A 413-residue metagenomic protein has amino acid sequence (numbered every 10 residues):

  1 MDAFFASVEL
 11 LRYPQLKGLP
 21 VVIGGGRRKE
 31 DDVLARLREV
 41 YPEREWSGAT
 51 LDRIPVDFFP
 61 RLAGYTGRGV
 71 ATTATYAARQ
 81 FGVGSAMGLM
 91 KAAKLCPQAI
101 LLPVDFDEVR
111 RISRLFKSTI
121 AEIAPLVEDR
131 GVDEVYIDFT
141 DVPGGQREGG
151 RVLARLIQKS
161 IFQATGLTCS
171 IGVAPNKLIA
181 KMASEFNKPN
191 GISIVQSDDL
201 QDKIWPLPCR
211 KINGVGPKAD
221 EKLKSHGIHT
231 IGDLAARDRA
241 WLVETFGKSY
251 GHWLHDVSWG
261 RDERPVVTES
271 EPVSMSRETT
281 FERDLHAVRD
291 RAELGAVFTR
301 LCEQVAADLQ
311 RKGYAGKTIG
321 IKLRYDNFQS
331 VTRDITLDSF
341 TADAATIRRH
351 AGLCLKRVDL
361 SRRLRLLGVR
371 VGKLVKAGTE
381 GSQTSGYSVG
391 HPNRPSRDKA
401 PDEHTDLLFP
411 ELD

Functional and structural regions predicted by a protein language model:
M1-V132, Y136: Residues that scaffold, gate, or flank divalent-cation-dependent active/transport sites
V8-L10, V33-W46, I179-N187, S225 (+1 more regions): Short acidic, glycine/serine/threonine-rich loops at helix termini
V127, N187-S193, I228-I231, H252: A short alpha->loop->secondary-structure connector
R130-E134, A174-K177, Y314-T318, L364-L366: Short Gly/Ser/Thr- and Asp/Glu-enriched loop/turn motifs at secondary-structure junctions
V135-D141, S330-I335: Short, hydrophobic beta-strand segments
G149-P208: Long, highly charged, low-complexity intrinsically disordered interaction regions that mediate electrostatic DNA/RNA
I204, K211, A219-L366, K373-N393 (+2 more regions): DNA-contacting surface of Y-family translesion DNA polymerases
